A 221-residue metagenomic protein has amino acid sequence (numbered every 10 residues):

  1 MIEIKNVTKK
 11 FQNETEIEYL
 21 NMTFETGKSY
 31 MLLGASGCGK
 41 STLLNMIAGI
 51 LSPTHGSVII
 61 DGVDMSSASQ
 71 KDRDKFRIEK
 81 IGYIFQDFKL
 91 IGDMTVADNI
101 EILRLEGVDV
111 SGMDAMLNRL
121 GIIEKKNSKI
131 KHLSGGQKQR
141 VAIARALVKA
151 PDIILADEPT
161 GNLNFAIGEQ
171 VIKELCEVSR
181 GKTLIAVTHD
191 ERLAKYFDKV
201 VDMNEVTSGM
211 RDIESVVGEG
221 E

Functional and structural regions predicted by a protein language model:
A48: Helix-to-loop junction immediately C-terminal to a conserved catalytic motif
G56-D64: Conserved ABC transporter NBD signature motif
M65-G82, V178: ABC ATPase NBD coupling module
S128, K149, R180: Conserved signature/switch motifs of ABC ATPase nucleotide-binding domains
K129-L133, Q137-Q139: Conserved ABC ATPase signature
I143: Hydrophobic anchor residue at the start of the ABC signature
I154-D157: Catalytic Walker B motif of ABC-type/P-loop ATPase nucleotide-binding domains
